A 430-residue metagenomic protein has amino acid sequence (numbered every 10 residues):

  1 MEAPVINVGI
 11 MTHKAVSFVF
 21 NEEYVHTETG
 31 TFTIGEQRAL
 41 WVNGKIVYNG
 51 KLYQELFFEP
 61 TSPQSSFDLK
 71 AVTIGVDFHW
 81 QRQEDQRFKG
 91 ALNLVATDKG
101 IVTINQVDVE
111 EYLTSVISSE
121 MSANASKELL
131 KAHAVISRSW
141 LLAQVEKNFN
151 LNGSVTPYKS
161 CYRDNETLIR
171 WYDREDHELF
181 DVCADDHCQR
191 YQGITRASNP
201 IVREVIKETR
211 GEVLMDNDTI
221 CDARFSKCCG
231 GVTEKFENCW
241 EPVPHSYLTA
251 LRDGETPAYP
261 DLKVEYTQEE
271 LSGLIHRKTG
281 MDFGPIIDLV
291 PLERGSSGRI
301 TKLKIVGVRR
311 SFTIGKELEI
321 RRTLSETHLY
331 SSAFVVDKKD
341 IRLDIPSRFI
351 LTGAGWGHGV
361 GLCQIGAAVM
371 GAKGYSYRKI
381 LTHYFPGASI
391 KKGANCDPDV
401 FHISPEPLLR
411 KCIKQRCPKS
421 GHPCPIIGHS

Functional and structural regions predicted by a protein language model:
M1-S430: Conserved, single-site charged/polar hotspot
